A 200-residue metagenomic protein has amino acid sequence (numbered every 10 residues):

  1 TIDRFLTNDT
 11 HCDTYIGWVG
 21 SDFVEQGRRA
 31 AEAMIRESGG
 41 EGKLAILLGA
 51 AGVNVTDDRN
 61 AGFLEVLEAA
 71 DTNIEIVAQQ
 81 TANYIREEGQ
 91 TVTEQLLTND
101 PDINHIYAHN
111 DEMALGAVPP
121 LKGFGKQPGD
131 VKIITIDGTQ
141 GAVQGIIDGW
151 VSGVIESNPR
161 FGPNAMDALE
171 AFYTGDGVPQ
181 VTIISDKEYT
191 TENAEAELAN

Functional and structural regions predicted by a protein language model:
T1-D3, W18, K43-L48, A78 (+3 more regions): Structural recognition of the beta-strand scaffold that forms the well-ordered cores of secreted hydrolase catalytic
T1-E25, R36, K43, T139-I147 (+2 more regions): Flexible loop/hinge segments that line or gate small-molecule binding clefts
D13-Y15, G39-K43, A70-I76, P101-H105 (+2 more regions): Loop/turn elements at helix/coil->beta-strand transitions in domains of secreted/extracellular proteins
W18-L44, E88-Q90, A114, G138-A142 (+1 more regions): Hydrophobic alpha-helical segments within soluble ligand-binding/sensing domains
Q26-A30, N54-I74, E88-V92, G116-P120: Short, solvent-exposed amphipathic alpha-helices that sit in or adjacent to ligand/effector-binding or catalytic
K43-I46, L67-R86, S185: Short beta-strand elements in bilobed, periplasmic/extracellular small-molecule ligand-binding domains
L47, A51, V66, A70 (+1 more regions): Hinge/cleft segment of the Venus flytrap/periplasmic-binding protein
F63, V77-Q144: Hydrophobic alpha-helical
